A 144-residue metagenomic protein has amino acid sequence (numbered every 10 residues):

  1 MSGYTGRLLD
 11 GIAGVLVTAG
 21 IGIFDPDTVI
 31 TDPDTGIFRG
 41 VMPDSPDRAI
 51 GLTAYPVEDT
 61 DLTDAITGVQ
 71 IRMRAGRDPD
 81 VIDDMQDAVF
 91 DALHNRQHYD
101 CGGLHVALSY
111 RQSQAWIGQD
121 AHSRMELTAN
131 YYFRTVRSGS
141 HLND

Functional and structural regions predicted by a protein language model:
M1-T60, R96, L142-D144: Small/polar-rich, solvent-exposed N-terminal microdomains that initiate assembly or binding
S2-G3, G76, Q119-A121: Charge-dense, low-complexity intrinsically disordered segments
V41-I66, A107-G118, S123: Short, charged, surface-exposed interaction patches
L62, V81, G139-N143: Short acidic, gly/pro-rich beta-turn/loop elements at beta-sheet edges and active-site/ligand-binding grooves
T63-P79, V89, M125-V136: Oligomerization/assembly interface segments of phage tail-like spikes and tubes
D91-D144: Acidic-leaning, charged glycine-interspersed low-complexity segments
